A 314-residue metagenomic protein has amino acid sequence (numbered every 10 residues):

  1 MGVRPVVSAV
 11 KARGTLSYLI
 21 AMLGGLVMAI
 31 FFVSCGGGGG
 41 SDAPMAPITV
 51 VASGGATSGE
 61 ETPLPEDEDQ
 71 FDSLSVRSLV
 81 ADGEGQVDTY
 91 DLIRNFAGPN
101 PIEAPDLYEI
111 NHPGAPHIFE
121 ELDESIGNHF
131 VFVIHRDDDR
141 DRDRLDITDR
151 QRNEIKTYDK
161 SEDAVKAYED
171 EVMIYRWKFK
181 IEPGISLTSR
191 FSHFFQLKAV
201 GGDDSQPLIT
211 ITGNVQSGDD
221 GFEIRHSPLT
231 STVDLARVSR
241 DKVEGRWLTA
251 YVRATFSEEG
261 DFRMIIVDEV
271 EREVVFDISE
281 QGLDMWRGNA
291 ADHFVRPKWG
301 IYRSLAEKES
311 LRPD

Functional and structural regions predicted by a protein language model:
M1-L16: N-terminal secretory signal peptides that target proteins for export/translocation
T15-L26: Sec-dependent N-terminal signal peptides
V27-M28, D67: N-terminal leader/targeting signatures
F31-S34: C-terminal motif of bacterial Sec signal peptides marking the signal peptidase cleavage site
G37, I48-T249, A254-D314: Low-complexity, Ser/Thr/Pro/Gly-rich disordered linker/stalk regions
P44-M45: Intrinsically disordered, low-complexity repeat tracts enriched in Gly/Pro/Ser/Thr and acidic residues, frequently
